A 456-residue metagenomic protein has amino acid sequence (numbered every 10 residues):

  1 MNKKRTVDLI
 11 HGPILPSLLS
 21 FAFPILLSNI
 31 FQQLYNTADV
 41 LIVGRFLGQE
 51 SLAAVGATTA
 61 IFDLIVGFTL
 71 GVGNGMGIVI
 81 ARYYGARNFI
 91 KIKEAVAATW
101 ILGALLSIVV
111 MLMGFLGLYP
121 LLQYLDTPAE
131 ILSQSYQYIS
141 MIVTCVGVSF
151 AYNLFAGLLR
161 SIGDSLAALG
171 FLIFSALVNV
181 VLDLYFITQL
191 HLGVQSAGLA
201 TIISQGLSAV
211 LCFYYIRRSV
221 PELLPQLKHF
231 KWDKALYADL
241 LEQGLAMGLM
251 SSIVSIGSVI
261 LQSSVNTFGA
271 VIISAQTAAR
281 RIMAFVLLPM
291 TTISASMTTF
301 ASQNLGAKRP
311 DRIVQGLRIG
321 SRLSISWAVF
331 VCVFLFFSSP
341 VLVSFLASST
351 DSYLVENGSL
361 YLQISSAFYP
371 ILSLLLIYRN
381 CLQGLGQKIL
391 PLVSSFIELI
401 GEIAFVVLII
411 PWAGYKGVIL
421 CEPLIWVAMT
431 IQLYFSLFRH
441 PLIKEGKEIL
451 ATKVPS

Functional and structural regions predicted by a protein language model:
M1-A22, I80-C145, H191-L245, A301-F368 (+1 more regions): Short alpha-helical transmembrane segments in multi-pass integral membrane proteins
H11, L15-L34, A38, I61-F68 (+7 more regions): Residue-level signal for short hydrophobic patches within transmembrane helices of multi-pass membrane transporters
S20-D39, M141, Y152, S175 (+4 more regions): Transmembrane helical elements of multi-pass membrane transporters/channels
I25, N29, L41, I78 (+15 more regions): Transmembrane alpha-helix boundary and packing residues in multipass membrane permease domains and related
I30, L34-A53, L122-A129, Y185-L192 (+4 more regions): Helix-terminus/linker motif at the lipid-water interface of multi-pass membrane proteins
V43-D63, A129-Q134, V194-Q195, L236-Q243 (+5 more regions): Interfacial/gating helices of multi-pass transporter permease domains
L52-L112, S149-A168, Q262, Q276-S339 (+2 more regions): Small-residue-rich hydrophobic transmembrane alpha-helices
G73, M141-R160, A168-A176, A197-C212 (+4 more regions): Short runs within selected transmembrane alpha-helices of multi-pass transporters and secretion channels
